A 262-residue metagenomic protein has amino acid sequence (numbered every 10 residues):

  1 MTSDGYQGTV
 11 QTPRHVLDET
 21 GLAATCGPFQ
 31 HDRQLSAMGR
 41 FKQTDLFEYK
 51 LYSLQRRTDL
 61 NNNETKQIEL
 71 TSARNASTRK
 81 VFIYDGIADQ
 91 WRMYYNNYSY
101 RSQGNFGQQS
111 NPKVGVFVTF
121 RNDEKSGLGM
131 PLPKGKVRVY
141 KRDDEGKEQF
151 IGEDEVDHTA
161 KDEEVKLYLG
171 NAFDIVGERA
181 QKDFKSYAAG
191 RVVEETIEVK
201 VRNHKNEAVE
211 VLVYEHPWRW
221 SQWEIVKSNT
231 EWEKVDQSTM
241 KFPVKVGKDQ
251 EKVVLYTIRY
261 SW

Functional and structural regions predicted by a protein language model:
M1-Y6, V16-T20: Low-complexity, glycine/proline/serine-enriched flexible coil segments that act as short hinges or interruptions within
D4, G8, G27-H31: Intrinsic low-complexity/disordered segments
Q7, Q11-H15, Q34: Residues flanking N-terminal targeting/processing segments that define the start of mature chains
P13, L17-Q30: Short, intrinsically disordered low-complexity segments enriched in Ser/Thr with adjacent Pro
S36-W262: Long, intrinsically disordered, low-complexity accessory segments associated with secretion and vesicular trafficking
